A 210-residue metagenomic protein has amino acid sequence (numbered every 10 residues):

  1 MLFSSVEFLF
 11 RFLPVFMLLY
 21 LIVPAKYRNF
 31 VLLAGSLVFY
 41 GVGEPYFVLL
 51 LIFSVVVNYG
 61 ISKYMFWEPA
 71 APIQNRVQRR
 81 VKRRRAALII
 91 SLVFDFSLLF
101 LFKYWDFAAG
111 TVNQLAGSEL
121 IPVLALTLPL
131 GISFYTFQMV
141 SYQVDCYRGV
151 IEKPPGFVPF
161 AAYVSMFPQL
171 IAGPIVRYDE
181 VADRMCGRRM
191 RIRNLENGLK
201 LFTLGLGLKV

Functional and structural regions predicted by a protein language model:
M1-V210: Membrane-embedded transmembrane alpha-helical bundles that form the catalytic cores of multi-pass lipid-modifying
